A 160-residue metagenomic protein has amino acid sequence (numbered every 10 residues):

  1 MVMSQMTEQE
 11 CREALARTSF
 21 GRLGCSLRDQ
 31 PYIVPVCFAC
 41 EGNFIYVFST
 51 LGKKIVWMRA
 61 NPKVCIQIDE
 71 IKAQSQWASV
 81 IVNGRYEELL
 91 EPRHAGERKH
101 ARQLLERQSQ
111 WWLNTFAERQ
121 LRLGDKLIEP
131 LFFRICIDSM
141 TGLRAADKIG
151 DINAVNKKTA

Functional and structural regions predicted by a protein language model:
M1-R17, N153-A154: Extreme N-terminal tail/first-helix region
E8, L51-G52: Structural motif corresponding to alpha-helix initiation and N-cap regions
R17, Q30-Y32, A60, A78 (+1 more regions): Residue-level preference for beta-strand/loop junctions
T18-T50, I66-Q67: Short beta-strand segments
S26, D69-I71, R119-L123: Short, solvent-exposed loop/turn elements at beta->coil junctions and helix N-caps that rim active or binding pockets
V47, K53-N83, E87: Helix-adjacent hinge/juxtasegments
S75-A160: Charged, gly/pro-rich active-site loop segments
